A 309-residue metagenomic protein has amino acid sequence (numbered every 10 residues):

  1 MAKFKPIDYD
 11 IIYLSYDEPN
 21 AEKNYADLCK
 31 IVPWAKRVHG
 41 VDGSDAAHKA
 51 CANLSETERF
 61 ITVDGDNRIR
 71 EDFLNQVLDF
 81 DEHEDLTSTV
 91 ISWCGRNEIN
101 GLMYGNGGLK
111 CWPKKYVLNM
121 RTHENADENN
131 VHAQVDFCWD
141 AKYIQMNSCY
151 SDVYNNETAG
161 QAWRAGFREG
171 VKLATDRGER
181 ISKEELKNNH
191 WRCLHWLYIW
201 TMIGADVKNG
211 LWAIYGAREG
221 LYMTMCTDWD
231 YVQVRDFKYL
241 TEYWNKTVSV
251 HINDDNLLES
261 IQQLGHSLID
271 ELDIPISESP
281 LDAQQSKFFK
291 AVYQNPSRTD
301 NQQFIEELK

Functional and structural regions predicted by a protein language model:
M1-N53: N-terminal anchoring/stem segment of glycosyltransferases
P6-D8, T57, L86-S88: A general structural motif
E18-N20, I69, I99, L118: Flexible, glycine-rich phosphate/dinucleotide-binding loops and adjacent beta-alpha linkers at cofactor/substrate
K49, T57, E71-H83: Short alpha-helix within the catalytic core of nucleotide-sugar-dependent glycosyltransferases
A52-T57, N106-G107: Short, surface-exposed amphipathic charged segments that create phosphate/polyanion-binding patches used for binding
F60: Short aromatic/hydrophobic "clamp" motif used to bind/position activated sugar donors
D64-R68: The conserved acidic donor/metal-binding loop of glycosyltransferases
L78-K309: Catalytic-site signature of metal-activated, phosphate-bearing donor transferases, centered on the GT-A/GT-A-like
